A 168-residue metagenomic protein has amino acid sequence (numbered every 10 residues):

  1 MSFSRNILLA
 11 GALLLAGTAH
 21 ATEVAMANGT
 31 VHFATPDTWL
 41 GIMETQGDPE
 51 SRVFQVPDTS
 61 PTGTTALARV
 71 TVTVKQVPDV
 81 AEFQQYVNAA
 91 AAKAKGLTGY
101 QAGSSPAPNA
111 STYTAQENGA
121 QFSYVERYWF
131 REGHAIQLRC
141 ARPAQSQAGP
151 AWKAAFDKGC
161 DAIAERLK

Functional and structural regions predicted by a protein language model:
M1-L8: Bacterial N-terminal signal peptides that target proteins for export
L8-A16: Bacterial N-terminal signal peptides
G17-A21: Sec/Tat signal peptide C-region and signal peptidase I cleavage site
T22-S51: N-terminal "mature-domain start" segment
T30, V77, A81, Q147-A154: Soluble non-cytosolic domains of exported or imported proteins
P36, Q84-A91, K153, D157-A164: Extracytoplasmic/secreted envelope proteins and their assembly/folding machinery, especially bacterial periplasmic
T45-V125, F130-A135, A144: Conserved polar/disulfide-associated segments of primarily extracytoplasmic proteins
L138-K168: Surface-exposed amphipathic alpha-helical segments
